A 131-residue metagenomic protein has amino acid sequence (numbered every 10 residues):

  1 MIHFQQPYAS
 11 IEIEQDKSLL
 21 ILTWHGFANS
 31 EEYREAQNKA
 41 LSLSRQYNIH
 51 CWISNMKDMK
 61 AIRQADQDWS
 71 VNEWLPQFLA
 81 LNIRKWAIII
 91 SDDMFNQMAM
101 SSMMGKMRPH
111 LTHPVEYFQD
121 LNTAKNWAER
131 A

Functional and structural regions predicted by a protein language model:
M1-A131: Amphipathic, Lys/Arg-enriched alpha-helical "gate/interface" segment within cytosolic domains that mediates
